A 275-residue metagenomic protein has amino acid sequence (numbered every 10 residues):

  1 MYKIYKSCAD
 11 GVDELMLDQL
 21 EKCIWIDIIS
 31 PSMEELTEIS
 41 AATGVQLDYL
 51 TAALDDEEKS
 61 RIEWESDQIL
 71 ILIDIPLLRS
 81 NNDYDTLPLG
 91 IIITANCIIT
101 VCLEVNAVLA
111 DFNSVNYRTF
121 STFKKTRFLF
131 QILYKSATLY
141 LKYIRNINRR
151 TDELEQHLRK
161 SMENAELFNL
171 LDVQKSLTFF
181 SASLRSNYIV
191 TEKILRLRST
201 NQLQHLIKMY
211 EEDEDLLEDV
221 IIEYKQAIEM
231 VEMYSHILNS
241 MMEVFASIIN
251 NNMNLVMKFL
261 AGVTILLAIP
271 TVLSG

Functional and structural regions predicted by a protein language model:
M1-T119: Divalent-cation
G44, I222-G275: Hydrophobic alpha-helical transmembrane segments and their immediately adjacent juxtamembrane loops
D48, A53, E57, E65 (+8 more regions): Surface-exposed loop/turn and secondary-structure junction residues enriched for glycine/proline
E57, W64, D74-R79, D83-I248: Extended amphipathic alpha-helical scaffolding segments in membrane-proximal extra-membrane regions of membrane
